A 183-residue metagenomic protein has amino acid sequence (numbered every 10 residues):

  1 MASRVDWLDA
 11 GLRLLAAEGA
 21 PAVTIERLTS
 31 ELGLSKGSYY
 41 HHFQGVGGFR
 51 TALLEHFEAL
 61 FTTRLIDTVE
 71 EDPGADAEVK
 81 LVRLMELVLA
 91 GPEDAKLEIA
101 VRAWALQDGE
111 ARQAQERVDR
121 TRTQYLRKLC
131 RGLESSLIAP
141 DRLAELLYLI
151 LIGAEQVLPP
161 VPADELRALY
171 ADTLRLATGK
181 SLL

Functional and structural regions predicted by a protein language model:
M1-S3: Short, Lys/Arg-enriched anionic-surface-contact patches
D6, A10-A52: Helix-turn-helix
D6, A10-E18, R64-T68, V101 (+2 more regions): Solvent-exposed, amphipathic alpha-helical segments
F43, A90, V101-Q107: Short helix-capping/turn signature of helix-turn-helix
E55-T62: Short, basic, alpha-helical segments at the C-terminal edge of helix-turn-helix-like DNA-binding modules
T62, R83, E93-A100, G109-S135 (+2 more regions): Amphipathic alpha-helical packing segments from all-alpha helical-bundle domains
I66-A95, L147: Hydrophobic alpha-helical connector segments
R112-E116, R131-L183: Hydrophobic/aromatic-rich alpha-helical bundle segments in the mid-to-C-terminal region
